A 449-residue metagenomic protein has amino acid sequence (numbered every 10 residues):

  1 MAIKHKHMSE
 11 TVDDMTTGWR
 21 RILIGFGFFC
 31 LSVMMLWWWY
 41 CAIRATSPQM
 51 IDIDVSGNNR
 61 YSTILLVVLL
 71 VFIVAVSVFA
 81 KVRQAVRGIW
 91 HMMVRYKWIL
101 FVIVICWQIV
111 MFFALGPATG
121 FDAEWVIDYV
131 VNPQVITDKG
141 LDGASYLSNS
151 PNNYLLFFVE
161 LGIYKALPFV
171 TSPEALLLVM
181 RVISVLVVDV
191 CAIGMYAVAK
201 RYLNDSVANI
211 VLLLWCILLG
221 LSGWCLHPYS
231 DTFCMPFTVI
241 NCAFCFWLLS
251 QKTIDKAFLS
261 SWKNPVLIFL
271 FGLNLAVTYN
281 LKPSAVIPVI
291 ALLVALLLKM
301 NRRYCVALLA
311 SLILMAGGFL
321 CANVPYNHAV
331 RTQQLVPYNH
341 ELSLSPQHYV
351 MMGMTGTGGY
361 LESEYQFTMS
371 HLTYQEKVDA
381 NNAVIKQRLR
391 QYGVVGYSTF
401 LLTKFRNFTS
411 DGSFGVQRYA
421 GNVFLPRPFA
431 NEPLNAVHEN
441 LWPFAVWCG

Functional and structural regions predicted by a protein language model:
M1-V110, L308-M315: Start-transfer (signal-anchor) and selected internal transmembrane alpha helices of multi-pass inner/ER membrane
D54-V67, A175, V179, I183 (+1 more regions): Membrane-interface anchor segments at the N-terminal boundary of transmembrane helices in multi-pass membrane enzymes
Y129, S145-P173: Short hydrophobic/aromatic helix or loop-helix immediately within or flanking a transmembrane segment in polytopic
S150, Y154, F169-V190, N440-P443: Loop-to-helix entry region of an early transmembrane alpha helix in multi-pass inner-membrane enzymes
V182-Y202, I240: Transmembrane-helix motifs of polytopic, lipid-linked glycan transferases
M195-I217: Transmembrane-helix signature of polytopic, membrane-embedded enzymes that assemble or transfer cell-envelope glycans
G220, L226-C234, L281: Short acidic/glycine- and proline-prone juxtamembrane loop motifs at membrane-interface regions of multi-pass membrane
N327-L425: Membrane-proximal stem/loop segments at transmembrane-domain junctions that anchor or position
